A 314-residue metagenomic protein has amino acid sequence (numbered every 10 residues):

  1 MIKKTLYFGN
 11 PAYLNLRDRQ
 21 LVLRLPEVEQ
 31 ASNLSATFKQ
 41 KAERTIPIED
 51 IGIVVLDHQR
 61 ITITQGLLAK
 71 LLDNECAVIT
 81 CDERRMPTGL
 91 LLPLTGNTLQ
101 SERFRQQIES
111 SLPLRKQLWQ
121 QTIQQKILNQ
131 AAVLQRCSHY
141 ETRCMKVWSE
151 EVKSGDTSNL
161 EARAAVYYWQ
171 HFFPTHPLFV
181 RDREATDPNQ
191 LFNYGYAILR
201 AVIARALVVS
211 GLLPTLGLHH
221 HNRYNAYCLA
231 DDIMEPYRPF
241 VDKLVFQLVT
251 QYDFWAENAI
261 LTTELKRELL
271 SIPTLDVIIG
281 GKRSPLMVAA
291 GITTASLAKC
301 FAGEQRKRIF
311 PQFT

Functional and structural regions predicted by a protein language model:
M1-T5, P11-A12, R19-E27, D73 (+1 more regions): Active-site helix-to-loop segments that bind/position phosphate- or nucleotide-bearing substrates and donors across
V28-S32: Short, surface-exposed beta-strand-loop junctions and turns on beta-sheet-rich folds
N33-K39, R44-L99: Glycine/small-residue-rich interface belts in oligomeric ring/scaffold proteins and their assembly partners
